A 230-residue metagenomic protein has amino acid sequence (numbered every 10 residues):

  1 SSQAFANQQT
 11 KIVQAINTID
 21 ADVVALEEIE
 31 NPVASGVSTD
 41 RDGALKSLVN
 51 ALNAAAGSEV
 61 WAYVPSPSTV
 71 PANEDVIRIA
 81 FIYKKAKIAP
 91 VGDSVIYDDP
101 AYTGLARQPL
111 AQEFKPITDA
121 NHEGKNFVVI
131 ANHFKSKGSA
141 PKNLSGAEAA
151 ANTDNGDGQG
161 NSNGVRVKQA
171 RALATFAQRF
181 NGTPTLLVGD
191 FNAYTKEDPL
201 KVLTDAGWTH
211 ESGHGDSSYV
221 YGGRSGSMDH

Functional and structural regions predicted by a protein language model:
S1-H230: Divalent cation-coordinating acidic motifs and surrounding scaffolds that mediate Ca2+/Mg2+/Mn2+/Zn2+-dependent binding
